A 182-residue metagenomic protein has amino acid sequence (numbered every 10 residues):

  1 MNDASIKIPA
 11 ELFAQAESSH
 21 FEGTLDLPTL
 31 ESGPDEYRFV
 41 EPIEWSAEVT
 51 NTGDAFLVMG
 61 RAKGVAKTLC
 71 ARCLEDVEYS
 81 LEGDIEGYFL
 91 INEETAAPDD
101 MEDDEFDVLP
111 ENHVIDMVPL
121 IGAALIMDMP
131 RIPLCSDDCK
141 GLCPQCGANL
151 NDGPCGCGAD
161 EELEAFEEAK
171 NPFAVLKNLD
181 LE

Functional and structural regions predicted by a protein language model:
M1-L69: A positional/architectural concept
M1-S18, P42, E78, Y88-E182: Charge-rich, low-complexity linker and terminal segments
T50, S80-E82: Solvent-exposed beta-strand sheet faces enriched in polar/charged residues
R61, E82, P130: Surface loops and adjacent helix of pleckstrin homology
C73: Conformational-control "hinges and anchors"
G83-G87: Low-complexity, S/T/G/P-rich flexible repeat/linker segments used as non-globular hinges and stalks within
